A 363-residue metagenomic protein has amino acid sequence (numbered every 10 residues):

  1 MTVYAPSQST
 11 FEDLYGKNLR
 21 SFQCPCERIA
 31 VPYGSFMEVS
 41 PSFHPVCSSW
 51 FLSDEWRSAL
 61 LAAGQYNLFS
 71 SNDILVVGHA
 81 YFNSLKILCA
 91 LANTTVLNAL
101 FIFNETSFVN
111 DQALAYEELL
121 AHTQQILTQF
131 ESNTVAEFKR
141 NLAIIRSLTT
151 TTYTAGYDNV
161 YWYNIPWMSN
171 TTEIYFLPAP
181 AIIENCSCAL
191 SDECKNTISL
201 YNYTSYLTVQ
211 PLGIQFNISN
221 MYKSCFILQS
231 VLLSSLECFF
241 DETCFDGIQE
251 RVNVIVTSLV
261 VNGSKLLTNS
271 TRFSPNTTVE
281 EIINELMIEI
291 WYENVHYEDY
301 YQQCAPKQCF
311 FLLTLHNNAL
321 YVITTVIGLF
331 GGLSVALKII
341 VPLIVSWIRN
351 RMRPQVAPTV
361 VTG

Functional and structural regions predicted by a protein language model:
M1-G363: Non-transmembrane functional regions of membrane and envelope proteins
